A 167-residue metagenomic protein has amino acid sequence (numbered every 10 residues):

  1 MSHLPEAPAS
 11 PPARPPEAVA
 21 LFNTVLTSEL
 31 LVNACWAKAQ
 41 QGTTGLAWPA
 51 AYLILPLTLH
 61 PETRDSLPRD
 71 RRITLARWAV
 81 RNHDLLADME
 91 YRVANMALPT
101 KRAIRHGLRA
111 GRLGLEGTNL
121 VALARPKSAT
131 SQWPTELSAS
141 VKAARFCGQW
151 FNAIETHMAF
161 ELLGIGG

Functional and structural regions predicted by a protein language model:
M1-P5: Long, compositionally biased intrinsically disordered regions
P8-T58: Long, hydrophobic N-terminal alpha-helical segment
A34-A39, L57-P61, G107, F151-I154 (+1 more regions): Generic structural signal for hydrophobic core residues of well-folded globular domains
T43-R77, N82: Short, well-structured hydrophobic secondary-structure segments
A76-M96: Helix-adjacent hinge/juxtasegments
K101-G114: Basic amphipathic alpha-helical segments that dock to polyanions
N119-A124: Minor-groove-contacting beta-hairpin "wing" of winged helix-turn-helix DNA-binding domains
A129-G167: Glycine-rich, aromatic-bearing surface loops/beta-hairpins
